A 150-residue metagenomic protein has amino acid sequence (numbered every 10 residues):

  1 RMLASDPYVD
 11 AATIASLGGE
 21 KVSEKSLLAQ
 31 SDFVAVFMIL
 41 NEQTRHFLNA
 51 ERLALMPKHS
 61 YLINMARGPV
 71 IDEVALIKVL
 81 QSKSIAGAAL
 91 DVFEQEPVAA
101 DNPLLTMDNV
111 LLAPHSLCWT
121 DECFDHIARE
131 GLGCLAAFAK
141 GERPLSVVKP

Functional and structural regions predicted by a protein language model:
R1: Residues at the starts of beta-strands that form the adenosine-phosphate
A4: Conserved SAM-binding motif I beta-strand of class I
P7-P103: Rossmann-like adenosine-cofactor binding region
E94-P150: C-terminal helix-to-coil terminal segments
